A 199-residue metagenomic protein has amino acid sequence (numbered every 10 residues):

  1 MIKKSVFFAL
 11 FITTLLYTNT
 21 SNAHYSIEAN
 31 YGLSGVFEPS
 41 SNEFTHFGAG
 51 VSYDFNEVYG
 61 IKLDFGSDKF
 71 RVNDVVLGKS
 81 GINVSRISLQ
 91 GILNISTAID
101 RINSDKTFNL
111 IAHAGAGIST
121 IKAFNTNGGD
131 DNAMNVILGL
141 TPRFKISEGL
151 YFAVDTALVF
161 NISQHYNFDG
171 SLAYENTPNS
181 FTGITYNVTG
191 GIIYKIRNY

Functional and structural regions predicted by a protein language model:
S5-T14: Sec-dependent N-terminal signal peptides
Y17-D54, V58-I61, F65-D68, I193-R197: Short glycine/proline- and aromatic-enriched beta-strand/turn motifs that initiate or cap beta-hairpins
A29-L33, L63-S67, A112-I118, L140 (+1 more regions): Transmembrane beta-barrel strands of outer-membrane/channel proteins
Y31-S34, I121-F124, S171-N176: Extracytoplasmic loops and strand-loop junctions of Gram-negative outer membrane beta-barrel proteins
F37-P39, V51, L77-K79, I102 (+3 more regions): Outer-membrane beta-barrel proteins
A49-Y53, L89, A112, L138-L140 (+2 more regions): Membrane-embedded beta-strands of outer-membrane beta-barrel proteins, especially the hydrophobic/small aromatic
E57-T126, D130-A133, E148, Y186-Y199: Gram-negative (and chloroplast) outer-membrane scaffold detector with strong preference for beta-barrel transmembrane
V75-L77, H165-F168: Outer-membrane beta-barrel and related beta-rich outer-membrane complex signature in Gram-negative bacteria
